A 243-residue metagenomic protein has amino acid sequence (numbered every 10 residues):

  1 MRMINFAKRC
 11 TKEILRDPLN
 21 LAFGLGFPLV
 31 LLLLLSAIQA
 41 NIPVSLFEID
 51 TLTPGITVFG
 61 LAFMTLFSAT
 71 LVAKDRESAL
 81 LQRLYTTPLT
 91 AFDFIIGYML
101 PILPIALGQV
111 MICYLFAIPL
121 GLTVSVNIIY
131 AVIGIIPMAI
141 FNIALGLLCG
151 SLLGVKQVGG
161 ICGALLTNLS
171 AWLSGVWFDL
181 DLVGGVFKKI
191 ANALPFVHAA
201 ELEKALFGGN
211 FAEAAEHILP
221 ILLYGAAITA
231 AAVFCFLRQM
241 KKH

Functional and structural regions predicted by a protein language model:
M3-L15, E203: A short amphipathic helical element positioned immediately N-terminal to and/or at the very start of a transmembrane
E13-N41, I49-A69, A106-Q109, N168-A171 (+1 more regions): Hydrophobic alpha-helical transmembrane segments of multi-pass membrane transport/permease proteins
V30, L34, I49-P119, L165: Hydrophobic alpha-helical transmembrane segments of multi-pass membrane transport proteins
L32, S36-A37, Y114, I118 (+5 more regions): Transmembrane alpha-helix boundary and packing residues in multipass membrane permease domains and related
I42-L46, T123, S174-I228: Membrane-interfacial helix-loop-helix junctions in multi-pass membrane proteins
Y85, L89, L120, L153-G154 (+2 more regions): Short helix-loop-helix connector
A91, I95-N168, N210, A214-L222 (+1 more regions): Alpha-helical transmembrane segments and their short interhelical loops
F236-H243: Short cytosolic juxtamembrane segments of multi-pass membrane proteins
